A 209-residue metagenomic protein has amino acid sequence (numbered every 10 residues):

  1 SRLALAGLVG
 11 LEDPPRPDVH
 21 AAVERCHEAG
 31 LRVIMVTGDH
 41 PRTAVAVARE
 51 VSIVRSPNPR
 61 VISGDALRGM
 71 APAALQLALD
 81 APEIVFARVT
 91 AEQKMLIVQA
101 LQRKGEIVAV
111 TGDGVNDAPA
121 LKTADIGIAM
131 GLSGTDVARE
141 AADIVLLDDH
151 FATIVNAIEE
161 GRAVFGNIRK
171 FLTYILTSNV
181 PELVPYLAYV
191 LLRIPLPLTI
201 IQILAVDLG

Functional and structural regions predicted by a protein language model:
L3-V23, H27-R42, S63-G69, P82-E92 (+2 more regions): Conserved beta-strand/loop elements of the cytosolic catalytic core of P-type E1-E2 ATPases, chiefly in the P-domain
G7, H27, V45, Q99 (+2 more regions): A cross-family signal for key residues in well-ordered alpha-helices that form functional helical elements
V9-E12, H40, G114-N116, S133-D136: Gly/Ser/Thr-rich beta-alpha loop segments that engage phosphate groups in nucleotides
P15, A120-L121, A138: PDZ/PDZ-like domain micro-motif
H20-A22, H40-V51, E92-I97, G114-A124: Acidic, divalent-metal-coordinating active-site segment for phosphoryl/phosphodiester hydrolysis, typified by short
G38, G112, V206: Active-site flanking residues adjacent to catalytic metal/cofactor-binding acidic residues
V51, R55-A109, A124, A129-G209: Membrane-embedded transport module
